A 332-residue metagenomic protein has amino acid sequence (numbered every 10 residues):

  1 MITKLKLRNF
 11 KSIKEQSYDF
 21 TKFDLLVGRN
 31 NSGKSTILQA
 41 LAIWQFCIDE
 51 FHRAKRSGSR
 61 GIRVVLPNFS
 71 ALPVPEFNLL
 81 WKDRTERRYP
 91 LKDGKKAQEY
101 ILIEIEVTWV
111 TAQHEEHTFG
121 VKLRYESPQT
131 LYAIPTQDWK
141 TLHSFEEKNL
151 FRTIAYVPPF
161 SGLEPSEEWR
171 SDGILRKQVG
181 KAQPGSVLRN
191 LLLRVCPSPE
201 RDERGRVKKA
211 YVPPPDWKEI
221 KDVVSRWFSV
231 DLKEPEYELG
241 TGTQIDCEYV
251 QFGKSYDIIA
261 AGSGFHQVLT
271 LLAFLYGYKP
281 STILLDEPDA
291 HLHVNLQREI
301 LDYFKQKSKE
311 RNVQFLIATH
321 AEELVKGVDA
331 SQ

Functional and structural regions predicted by a protein language model:
M1-R56, D216, V223-Q332: Switch/communication elements of ASCE P-loop NTPase nucleotide-binding domains
E15, Y100-E104, E219: Intrinsic-disorder/low-complexity, polar/charged segments enriched in Ser/Thr/Lys/Arg/Asp/Glu/Gln
Q16, V27, H114-E116, S166: Intrinsically disordered, low-complexity acidic/polar segments
I48-R53, G61, L66-N68, P73 (+3 more regions): Short amphipathic alpha-helical interaction/hinge segments
G58-P73, K181, G185, P213 (+1 more regions): Intrinsic-disorder-associated interaction segments
R60-V157, S225: Nucleotide-state sensing region of NTPase/ATPase domains
E106-A112, Q137, R152-A155, P159-H266 (+1 more regions): Extended helical coiled-coil dimerization/tether regions that scaffold and oligomerize large DNA-maintenance assemblies
H117-S186, T270-L272, Y278-V328: N-terminal start-of-domain structural block
